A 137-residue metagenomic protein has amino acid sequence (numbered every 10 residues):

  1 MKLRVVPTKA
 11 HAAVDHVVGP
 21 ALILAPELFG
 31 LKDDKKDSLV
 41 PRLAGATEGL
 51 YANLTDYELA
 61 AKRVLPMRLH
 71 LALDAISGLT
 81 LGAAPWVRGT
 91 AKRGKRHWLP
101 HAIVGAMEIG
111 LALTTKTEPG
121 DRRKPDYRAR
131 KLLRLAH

Functional and structural regions predicted by a protein language model:
M1-H137: Short amphipathic, positively biased membrane-proximal segments that drive organelle/inner-membrane targeting
